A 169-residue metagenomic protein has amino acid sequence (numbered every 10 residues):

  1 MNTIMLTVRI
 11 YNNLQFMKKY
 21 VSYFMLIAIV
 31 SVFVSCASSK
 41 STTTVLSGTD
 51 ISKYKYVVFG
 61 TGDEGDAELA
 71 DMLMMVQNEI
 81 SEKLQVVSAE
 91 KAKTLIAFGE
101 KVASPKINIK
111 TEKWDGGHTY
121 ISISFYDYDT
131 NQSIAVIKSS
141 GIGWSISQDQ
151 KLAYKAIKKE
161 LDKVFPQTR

Functional and structural regions predicted by a protein language model:
M1-A37: Sec-dependent bacterial lipoprotein signal peptides
S35-K83, R169: A structural "domain/chain start" motif
A37-I51, Q132-R169: C-terminal/domain-edge helix-coil "capping" segments
S38-T42, E82, A92-Q148: Surface-exposed short loop/turn segments
A70-L73, Q77, Y120, K151-Y154 (+1 more regions): Extracytoplasmic/secreted envelope proteins and their assembly/folding machinery, especially bacterial periplasmic
V87-E90: General small-molecule cofactor/ligand-binding pocket signal
